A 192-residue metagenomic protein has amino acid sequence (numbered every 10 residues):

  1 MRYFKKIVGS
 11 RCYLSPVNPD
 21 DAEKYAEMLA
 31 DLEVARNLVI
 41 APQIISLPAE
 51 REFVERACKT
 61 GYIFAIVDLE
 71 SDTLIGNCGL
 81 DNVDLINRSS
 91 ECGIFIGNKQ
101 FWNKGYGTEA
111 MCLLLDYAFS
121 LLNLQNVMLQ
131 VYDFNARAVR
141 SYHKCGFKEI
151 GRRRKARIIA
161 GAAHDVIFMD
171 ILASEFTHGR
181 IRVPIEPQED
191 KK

Functional and structural regions predicted by a protein language model:
M1-E52, E175-K192: A short, well-structured alpha-helix characteristic of acyl/acetyltransferase catalytic modules
G9, G61, I75, N87 (+2 more regions): Short coil/loop residues immediately preceding or within conserved phosphate-binding loops of NTP-utilizing enzyme
Q43-Q100, L172-E175, P184-D190: Acetyl-CoA-dependent GNAT
N103-Y117, V139-K144: Conserved acetyl-CoA-binding loop-helix of GNAT-fold acetyltransferases
G107, M111, F134-A138, K155-A160: Short glycine/proline-centered loop/turn elements that form peptide/ligand docking sites
S120-Q130: Conserved GNAT acetyl-CoA-binding A-motif
M128-V131, K148-D165: Conserved catalytic-core motifs of GNAT/GCN5-like acyltransferases
Y142, F147, M169: Conserved active-site tyrosine of GNAT-family acetyltransferases
